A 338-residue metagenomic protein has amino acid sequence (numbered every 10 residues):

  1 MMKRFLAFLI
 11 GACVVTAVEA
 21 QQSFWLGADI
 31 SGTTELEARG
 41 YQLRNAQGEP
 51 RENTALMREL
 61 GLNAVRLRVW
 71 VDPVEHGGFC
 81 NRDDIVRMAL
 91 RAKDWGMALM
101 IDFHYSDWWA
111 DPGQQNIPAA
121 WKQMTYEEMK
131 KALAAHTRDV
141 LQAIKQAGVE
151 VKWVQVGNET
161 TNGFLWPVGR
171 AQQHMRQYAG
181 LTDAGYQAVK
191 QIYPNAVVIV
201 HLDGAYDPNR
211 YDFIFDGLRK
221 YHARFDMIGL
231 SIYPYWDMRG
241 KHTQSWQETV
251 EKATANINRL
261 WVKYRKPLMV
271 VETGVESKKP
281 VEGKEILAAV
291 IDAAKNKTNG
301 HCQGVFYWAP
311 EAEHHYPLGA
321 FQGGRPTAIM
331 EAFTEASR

Functional and structural regions predicted by a protein language model:
M1-F5: Positively charged n-region of N-terminal signal peptides that target proteins for export
Q22, E52-G61, R87-A98, Q142-V149 (+4 more regions): Acidic (Asp/Glu)-rich catalytic clusters
Q22-A98, H104-L133, D139, T243-S245: N-terminal substrate-binding region of glycoside hydrolase catalytic domains
L26-A28, V65-L67, L99-F103, K152-V156 (+4 more regions): Hydrophobic faces of well-ordered beta-strands that scaffold small-molecule active sites in alpha/beta enzyme cores
S31-T33, W70-D72, H104-W108, V156-T161 (+4 more regions): Active-site beta-loop-alpha junctions enriched in small/polar residues
A38-L43, W109, A255, R259-R265 (+2 more regions): Aromatic-rich peripheral "rim/lid" segments of glycoside hydrolase catalytic domains that contact and position glycan
C80-V86, D111-F225, D237-A255, K279-I291 (+1 more regions): Active-site cleft segment of glycoside hydrolase catalytic domains centered on the general acid/base Glu
